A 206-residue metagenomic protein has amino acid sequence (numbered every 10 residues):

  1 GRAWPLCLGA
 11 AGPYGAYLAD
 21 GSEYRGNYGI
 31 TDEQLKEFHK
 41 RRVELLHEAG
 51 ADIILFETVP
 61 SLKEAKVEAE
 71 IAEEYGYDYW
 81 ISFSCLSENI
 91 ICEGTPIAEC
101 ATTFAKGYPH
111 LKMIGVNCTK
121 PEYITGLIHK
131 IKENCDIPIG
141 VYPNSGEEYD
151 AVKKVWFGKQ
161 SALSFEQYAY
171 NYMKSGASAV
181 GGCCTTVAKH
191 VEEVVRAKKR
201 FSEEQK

Functional and structural regions predicted by a protein language model:
G1-K206: Domain-level signal for soluble alpha/beta catalytic cores
